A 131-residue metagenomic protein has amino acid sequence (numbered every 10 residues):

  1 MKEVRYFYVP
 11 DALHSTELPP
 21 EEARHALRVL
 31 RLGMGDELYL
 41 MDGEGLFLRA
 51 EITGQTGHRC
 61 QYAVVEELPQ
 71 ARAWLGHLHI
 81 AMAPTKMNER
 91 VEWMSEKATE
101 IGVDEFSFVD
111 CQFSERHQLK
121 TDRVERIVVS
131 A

Functional and structural regions predicted by a protein language model:
M1-Q70, D122: N-terminal positively charged helical leader segments and presequences
A71-A131: RNA substrate-binding interface of SAM-dependent RNA methyltransferases
